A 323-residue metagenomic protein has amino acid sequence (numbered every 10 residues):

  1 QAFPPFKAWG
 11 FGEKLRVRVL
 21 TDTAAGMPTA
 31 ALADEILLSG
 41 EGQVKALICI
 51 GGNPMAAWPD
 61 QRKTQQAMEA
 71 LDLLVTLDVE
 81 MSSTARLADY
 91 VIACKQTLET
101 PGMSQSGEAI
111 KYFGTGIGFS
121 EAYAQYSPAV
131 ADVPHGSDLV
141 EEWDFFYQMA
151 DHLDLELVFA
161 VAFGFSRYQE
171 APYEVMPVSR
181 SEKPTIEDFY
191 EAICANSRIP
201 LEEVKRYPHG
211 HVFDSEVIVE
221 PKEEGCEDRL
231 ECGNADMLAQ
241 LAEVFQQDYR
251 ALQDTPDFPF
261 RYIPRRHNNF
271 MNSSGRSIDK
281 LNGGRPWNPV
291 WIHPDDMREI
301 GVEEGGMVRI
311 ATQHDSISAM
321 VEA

Functional and structural regions predicted by a protein language model:
Q1-P4, G10-R18, E170-I278: Long, low-complexity segments enriched in small/aliphatic residues
F3-V178, K183, I263-A323: Non-catalytic alpha/beta scaffold blocks inside enzyme catalytic domains
